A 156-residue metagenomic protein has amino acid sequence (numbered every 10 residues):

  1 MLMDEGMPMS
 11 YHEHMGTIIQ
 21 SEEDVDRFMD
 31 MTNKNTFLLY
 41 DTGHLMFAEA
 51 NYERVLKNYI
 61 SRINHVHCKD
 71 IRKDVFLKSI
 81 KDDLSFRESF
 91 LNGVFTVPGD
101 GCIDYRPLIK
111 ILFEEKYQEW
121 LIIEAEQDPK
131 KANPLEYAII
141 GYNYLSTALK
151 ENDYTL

Functional and structural regions predicted by a protein language model:
M1-M9, P107-Q118, A148-T155: A structural motif corresponding to the C-terminal end of an alpha-helix and its immediate exit/capping segment
M1-P98, L156: Acidic/histidine-rich catalytic cores of soluble enzymes
E22-M29, E53-L56, Y105-K110, A138-S146: Generic structural signal for well-ordered alpha-helices, preferentially at hydrophobic/aromatic core positions
H65, E119-W120: Residues at the N-termini of beta-strands
K69-I71, D100, R106, K110-E114: Catalytic-face loop-and-helix region of soluble metabolic enzyme cores
V75-F76, P129-A132: Short active-site-adjacent structural elements
I122-E126: Short acidic/histidine-rich active-site segments
A132-T155: C-terminal helical cap(s) of enzyme catalytic domains, especially alpha/beta-barrels
